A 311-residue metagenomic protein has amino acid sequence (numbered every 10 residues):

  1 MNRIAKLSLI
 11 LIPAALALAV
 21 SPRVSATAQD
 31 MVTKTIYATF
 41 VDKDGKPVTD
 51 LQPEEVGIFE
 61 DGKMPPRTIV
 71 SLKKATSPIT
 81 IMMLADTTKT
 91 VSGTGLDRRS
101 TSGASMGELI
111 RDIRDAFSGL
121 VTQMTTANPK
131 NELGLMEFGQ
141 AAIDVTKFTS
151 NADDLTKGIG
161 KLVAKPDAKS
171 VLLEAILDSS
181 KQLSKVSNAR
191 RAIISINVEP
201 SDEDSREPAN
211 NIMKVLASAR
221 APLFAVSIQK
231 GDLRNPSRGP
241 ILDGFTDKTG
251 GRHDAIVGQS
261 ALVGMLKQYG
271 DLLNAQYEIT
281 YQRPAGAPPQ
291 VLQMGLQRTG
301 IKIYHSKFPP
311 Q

Functional and structural regions predicted by a protein language model:
M1-K6: Positively charged n-region of N-terminal signal peptides that target proteins for export
S8-A19: Bacterial N-terminal signal peptides
A14-A15, V24-A26: Cleavable N-terminal signal peptides
S25-Q311: Scaffold/interface architecture of coatomer-like assemblies
